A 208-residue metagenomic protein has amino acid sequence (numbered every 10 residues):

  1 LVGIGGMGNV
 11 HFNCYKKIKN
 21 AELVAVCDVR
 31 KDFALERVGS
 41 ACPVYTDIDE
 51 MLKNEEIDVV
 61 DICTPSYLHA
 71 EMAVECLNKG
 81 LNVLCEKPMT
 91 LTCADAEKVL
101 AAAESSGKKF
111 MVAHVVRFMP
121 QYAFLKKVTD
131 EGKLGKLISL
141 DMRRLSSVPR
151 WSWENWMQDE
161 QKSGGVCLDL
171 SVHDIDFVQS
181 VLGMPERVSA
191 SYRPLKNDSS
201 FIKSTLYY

Functional and structural regions predicted by a protein language model:
L1-G39: N-terminal Rossmann-like dinucleotide-binding module
V2-H11, I62-C63, M142-S146: Short, conserved structural micro-motifs that define repeat-unit consensus positions and nucleotide-binding loops
H11, P43-A102: Beta-loop-alpha module in the N-terminal Rossmann-like domain of NAD(P)-dependent dehydrogenases, especially those
A21-A25, D58-V60, G164-G165: Short active-site oxyanion
E97-V115, G135-L140: Rossmann-fold dehydrogenase core element
V116-K196, S204: Predominantly a Rossmann-like dinucleotide-binding segment in NAD(P)-dependent oxidoreductases
